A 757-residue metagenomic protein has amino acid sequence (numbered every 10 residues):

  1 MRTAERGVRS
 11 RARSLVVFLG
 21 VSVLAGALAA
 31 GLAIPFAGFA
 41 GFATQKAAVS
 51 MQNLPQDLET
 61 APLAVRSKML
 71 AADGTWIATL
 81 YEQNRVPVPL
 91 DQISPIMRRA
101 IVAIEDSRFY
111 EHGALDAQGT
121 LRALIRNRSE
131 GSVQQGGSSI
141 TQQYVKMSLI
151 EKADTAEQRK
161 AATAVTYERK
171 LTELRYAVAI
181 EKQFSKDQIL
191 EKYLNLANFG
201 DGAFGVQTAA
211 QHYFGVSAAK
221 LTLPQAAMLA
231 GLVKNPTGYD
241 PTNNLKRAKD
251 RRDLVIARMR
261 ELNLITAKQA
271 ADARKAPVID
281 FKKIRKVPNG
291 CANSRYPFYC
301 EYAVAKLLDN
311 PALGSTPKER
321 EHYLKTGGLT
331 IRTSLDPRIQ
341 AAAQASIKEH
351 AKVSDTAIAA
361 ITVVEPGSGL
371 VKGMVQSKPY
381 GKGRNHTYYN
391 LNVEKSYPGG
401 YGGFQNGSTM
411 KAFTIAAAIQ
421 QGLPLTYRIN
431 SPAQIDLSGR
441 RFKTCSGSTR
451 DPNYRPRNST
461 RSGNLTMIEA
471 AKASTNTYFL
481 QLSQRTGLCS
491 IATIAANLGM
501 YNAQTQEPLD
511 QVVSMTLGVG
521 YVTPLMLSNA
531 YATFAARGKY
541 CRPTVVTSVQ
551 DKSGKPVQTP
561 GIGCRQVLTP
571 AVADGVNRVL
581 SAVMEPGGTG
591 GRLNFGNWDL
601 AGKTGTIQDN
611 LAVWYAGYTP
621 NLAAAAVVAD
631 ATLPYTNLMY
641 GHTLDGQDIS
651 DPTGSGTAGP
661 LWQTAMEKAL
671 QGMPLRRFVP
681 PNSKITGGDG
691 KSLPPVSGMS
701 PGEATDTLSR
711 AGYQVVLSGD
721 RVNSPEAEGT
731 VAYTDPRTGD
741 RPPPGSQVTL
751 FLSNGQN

Functional and structural regions predicted by a protein language model:
M1-K68: N-terminal type II signal-anchor transmembrane helix that functions as the membrane-insertion/stop-transfer segment
Q56-R66, Q135-Q143, S148-E173, S217 (+6 more regions): Extracytoplasmic/periplasmic proteins that interact with beta-lactams or build/remodel peptidoglycan
L63-T266, R320, P379, K472-N476 (+2 more regions): Peptidoglycan glycan-strand catalytic modules in the bacterial/periplasmic cell-wall system
I77-V86, T208, H212, T237-P241 (+7 more regions): Short pre-catalytic segments that frame enzyme active sites
I93, A103-D116, E130-Q134, I180-K186 (+12 more regions): Bacterial peptidoglycan biogenesis and beta-lactam-recognition machinery
S129-D154, K286-A292, L423-I491, Y540 (+1 more regions): Conserved catalytic neighborhood of penicillin-recognizing serine enzymes
L329, T333-V353, I361, M374-S377 (+4 more regions): A penicillin-recognizing enzyme superfamily signal
N597, K668-N757: Ligand-recognition elements built from short beta-strands and adjacent flexible loops
